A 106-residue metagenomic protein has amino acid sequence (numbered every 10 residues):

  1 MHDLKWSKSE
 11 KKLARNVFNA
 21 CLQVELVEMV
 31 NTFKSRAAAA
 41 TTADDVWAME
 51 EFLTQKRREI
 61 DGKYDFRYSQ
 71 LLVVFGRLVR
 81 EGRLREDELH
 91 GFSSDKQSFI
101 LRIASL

Functional and structural regions predicted by a protein language model:
M1-L106: Acidic, Ser/Pro/Thr-rich low-complexity regulatory regions and the short amphipathic helical interaction modules they
